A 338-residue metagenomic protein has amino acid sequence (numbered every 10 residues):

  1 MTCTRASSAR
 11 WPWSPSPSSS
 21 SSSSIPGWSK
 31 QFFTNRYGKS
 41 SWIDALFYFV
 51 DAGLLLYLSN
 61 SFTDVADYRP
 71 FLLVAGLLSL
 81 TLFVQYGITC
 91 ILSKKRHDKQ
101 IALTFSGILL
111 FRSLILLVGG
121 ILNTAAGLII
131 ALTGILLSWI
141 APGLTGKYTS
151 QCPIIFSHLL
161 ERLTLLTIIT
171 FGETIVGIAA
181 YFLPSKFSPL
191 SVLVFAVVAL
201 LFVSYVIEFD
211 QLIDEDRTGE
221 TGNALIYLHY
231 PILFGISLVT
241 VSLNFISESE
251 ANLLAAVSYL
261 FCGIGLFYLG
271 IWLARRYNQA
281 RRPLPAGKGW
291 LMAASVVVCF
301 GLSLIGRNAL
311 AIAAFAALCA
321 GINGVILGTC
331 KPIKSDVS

Functional and structural regions predicted by a protein language model:
M1-T2, E173: Acidic side chains
T2-S24, W28-S29: Low-complexity basic/metal-binding stretches
S19-Y37, S41-L46, V50-V65, L72-L77 (+4 more regions): Predominantly late transmembrane helices and immediately cytosolic-facing juxtamembrane segments
A256, N308-I312: Intrinsically disordered cytosolic tails
F315-A316: Mid-length scaffold segments of soluble, non-membrane domains
D336-S338: Short, intrinsically disordered terminal tails adjacent to the first/last structured region
